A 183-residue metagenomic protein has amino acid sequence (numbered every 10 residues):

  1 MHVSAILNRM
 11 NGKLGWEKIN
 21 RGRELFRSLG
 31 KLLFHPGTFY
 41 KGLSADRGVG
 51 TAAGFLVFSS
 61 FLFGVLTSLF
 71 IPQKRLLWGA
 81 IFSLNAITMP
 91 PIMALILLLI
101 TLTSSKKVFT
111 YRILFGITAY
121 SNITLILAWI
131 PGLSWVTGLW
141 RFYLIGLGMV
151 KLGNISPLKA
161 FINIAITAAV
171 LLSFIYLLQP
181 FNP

Functional and structural regions predicted by a protein language model:
V3-A5: Acidic, Ala/Val/Gly-enriched low-complexity intrinsically disordered segments
L7-V108: Selected alpha-helical membrane-embedding segments in polytopic membrane proteins
F63-M89, A128-G138, L171-P183: Membrane-helix interface segments in multi-pass membrane proteins
A94-Y176: Hydrophobic alpha-helical transmembrane segments and adjacent short intramembrane/lumenal linkers of inner/organellar
